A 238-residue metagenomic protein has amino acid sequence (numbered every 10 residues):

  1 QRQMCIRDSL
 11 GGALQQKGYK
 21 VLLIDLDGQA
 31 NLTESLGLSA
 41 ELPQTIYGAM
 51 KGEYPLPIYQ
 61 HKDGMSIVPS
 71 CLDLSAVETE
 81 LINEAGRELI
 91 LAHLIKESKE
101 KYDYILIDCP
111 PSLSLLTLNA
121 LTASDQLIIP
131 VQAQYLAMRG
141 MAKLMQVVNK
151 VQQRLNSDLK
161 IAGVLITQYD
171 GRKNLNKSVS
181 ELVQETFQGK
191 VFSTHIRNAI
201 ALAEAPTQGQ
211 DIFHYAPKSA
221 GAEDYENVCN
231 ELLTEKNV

Functional and structural regions predicted by a protein language model:
Q3, R7-V238: P-loop NTP-binding core
